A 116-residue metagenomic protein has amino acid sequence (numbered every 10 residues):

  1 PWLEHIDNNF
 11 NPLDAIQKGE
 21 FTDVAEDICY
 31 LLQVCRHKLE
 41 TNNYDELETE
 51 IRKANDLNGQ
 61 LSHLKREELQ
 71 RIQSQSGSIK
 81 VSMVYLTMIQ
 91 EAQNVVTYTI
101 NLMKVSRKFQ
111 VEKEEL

Functional and structural regions predicted by a protein language model:
P1-L116: Cytosolic, long alpha-helical scaffolding segments
